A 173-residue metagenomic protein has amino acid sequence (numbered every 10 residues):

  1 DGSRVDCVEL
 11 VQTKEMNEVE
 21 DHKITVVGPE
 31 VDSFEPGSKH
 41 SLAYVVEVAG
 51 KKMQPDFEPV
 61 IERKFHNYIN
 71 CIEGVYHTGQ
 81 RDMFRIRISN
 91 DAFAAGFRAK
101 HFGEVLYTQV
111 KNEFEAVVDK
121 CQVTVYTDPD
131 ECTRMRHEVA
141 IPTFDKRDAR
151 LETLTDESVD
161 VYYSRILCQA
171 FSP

Functional and structural regions predicted by a protein language model:
D1-P173: Cysteine-centered metal-binding/redox modules
